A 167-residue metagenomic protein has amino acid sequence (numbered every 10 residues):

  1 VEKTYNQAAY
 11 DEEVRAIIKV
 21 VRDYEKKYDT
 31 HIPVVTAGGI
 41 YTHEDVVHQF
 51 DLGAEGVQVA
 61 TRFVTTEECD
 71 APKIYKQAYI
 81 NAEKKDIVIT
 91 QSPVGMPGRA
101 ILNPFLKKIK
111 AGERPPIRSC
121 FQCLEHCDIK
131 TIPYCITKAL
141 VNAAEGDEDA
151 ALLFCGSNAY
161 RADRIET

Functional and structural regions predicted by a protein language model:
V1-V35, Y41-E166: Conserved active-site-proximal phosphate/metal-binding subdomains
